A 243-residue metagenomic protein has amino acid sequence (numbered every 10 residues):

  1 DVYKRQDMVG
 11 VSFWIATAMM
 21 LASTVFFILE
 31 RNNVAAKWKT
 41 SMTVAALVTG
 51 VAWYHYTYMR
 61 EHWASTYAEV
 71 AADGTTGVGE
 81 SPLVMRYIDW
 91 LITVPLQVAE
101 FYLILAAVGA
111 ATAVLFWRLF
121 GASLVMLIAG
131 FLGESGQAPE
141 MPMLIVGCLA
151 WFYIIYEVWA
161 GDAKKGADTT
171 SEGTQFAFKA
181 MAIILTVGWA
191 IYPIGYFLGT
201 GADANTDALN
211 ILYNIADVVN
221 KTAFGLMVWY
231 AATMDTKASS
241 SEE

Functional and structural regions predicted by a protein language model:
V2-Y3: Short, small-residue-biased leader/transition segments that mark boundaries at the very start of proteins
V9-I15, S41-V44, P82-P95, R118-G121 (+4 more regions): Physicochemical signature of membrane-embedded alpha-helices that form the seven-helix bundle of GPCRs, emphasizing
V9-N33, A46, G50: First transmembrane helix
M19, S41-E61, G188-F197: Hydrophobic alpha-helical transmembrane segments of multi-pass membrane proteins
A22-F26, E100, A129, A150-E172 (+3 more regions): Alpha-helical transmembrane segments in multipass membrane proteins, preferentially the mid-helix core
T24-I28, V78, Y87-F120, F131 (+1 more regions): Internal transmembrane alpha-helix with an interfacial aromatic "cap," most often the third helix
W53-R86, I128-Q137: Helix-loop junctions on the outward
E157-A160, K179-E243: C-terminal transmembrane-bundle signature of multipass membrane proteins, characterized by strong activation on
